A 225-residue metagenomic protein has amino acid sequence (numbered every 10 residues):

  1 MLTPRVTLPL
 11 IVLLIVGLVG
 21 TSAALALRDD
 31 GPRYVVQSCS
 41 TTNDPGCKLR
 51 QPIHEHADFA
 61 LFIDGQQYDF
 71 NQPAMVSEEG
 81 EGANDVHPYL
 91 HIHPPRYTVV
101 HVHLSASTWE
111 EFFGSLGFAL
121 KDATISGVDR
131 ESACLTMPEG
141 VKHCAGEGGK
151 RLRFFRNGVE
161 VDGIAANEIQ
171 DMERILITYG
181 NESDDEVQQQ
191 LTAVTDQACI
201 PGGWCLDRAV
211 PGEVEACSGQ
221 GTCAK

Functional and structural regions predicted by a protein language model:
M1-K225: Ubiquitin-like/PB1-type beta-grasp interaction modules and other compact soluble beta-rich domains
